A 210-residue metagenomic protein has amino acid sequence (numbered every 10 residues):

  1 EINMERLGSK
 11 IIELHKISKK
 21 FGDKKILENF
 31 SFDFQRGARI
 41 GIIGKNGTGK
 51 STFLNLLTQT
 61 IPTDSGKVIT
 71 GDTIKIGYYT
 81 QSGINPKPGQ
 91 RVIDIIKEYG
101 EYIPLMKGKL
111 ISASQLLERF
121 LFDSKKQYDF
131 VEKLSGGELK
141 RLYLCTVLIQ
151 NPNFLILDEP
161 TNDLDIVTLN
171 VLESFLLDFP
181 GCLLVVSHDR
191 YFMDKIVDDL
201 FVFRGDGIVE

Functional and structural regions predicted by a protein language model:
I2-M4: Short beta-strand segments of immunoglobulin-like
R6-E210: ABC ATP-binding cassette signature C-motif
